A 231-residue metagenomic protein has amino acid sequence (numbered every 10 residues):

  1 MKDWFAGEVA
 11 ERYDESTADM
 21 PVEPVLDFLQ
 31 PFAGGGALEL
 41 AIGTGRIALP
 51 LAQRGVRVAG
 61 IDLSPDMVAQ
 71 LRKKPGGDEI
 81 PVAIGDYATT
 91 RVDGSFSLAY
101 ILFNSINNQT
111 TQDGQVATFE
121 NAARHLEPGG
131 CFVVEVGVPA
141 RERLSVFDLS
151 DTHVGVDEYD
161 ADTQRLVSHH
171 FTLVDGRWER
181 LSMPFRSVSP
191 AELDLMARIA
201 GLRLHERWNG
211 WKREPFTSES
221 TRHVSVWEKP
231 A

Functional and structural regions predicted by a protein language model:
M1-A33: Conserved class I S-adenosyl-L-methionine
G34-G43: Conserved class I S-adenosyl-L-methionine
T44-T89: Class I SAM-dependent methyltransferase SAM/SAH-binding core
R91-L98: A short acidic, Gly/Pro-enriched loop at the edge of an enzyme's catalytic core that lines a small-molecule cofactor
Y100-L102: A conserved beta-strand element that flanks and buttresses the S-adenosyl-L-methionine
V116-P128: A short glycine-rich, Lys/Arg-flanked "PGG" loop and its adjoining helix->strand segment in the class I
V133-R198: SAM-dependent methyltransferase
E192-A231: C-terminal lobe and adjacent flexible extensions of AdoMet/dcAdoMet transferase-like proteins
